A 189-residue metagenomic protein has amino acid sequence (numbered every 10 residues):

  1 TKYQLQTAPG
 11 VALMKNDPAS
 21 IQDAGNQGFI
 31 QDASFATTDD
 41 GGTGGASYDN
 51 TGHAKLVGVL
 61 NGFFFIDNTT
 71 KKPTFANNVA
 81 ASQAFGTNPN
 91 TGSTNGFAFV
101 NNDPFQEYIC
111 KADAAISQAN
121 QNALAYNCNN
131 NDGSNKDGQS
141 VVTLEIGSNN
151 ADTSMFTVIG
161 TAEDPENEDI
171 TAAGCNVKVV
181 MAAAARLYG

Functional and structural regions predicted by a protein language model:
T1-G189: Surface-exposed, low-hydrophobicity beta-strand/loop segments enriched in small/polar/acidic residues
